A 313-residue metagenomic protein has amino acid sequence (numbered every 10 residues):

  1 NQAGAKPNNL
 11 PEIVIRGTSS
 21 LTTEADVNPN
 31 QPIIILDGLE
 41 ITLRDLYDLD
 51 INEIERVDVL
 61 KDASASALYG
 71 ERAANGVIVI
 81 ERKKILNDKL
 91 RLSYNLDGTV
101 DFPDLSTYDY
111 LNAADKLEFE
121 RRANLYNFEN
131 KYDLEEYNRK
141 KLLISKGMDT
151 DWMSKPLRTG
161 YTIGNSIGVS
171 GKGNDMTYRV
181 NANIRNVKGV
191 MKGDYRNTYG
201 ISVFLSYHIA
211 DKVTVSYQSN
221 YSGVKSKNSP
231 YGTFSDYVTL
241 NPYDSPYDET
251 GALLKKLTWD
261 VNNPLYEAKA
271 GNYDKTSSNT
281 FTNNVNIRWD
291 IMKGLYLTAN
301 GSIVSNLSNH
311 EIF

Functional and structural regions predicted by a protein language model:
N1, N309-F313: Short, intrinsically disordered, charge-balanced linker/junction segments flanking boundaries in proteins
N1-L21, P32-A67, D149-G160: Periplasmic N-terminal accessory/gating domains of Gram-negative outer-membrane beta-barrel systems
A3-P11, L21, D26-N28, P32 (+5 more regions): Residues embedded in well-ordered regular secondary structure
L36, L43-R44, I80, E120-A123: Thr-Gly-centered strand-to-loop micro-motif
E53-E55, A73-D101, G173-Y247, K275-S308: Transmembrane beta-barrel strand/turn architecture of Gram-negative outer membrane proteins
Y69-E71: Conserved acidic, small-residue-rich alpha-beta core segments centered on
S106-L134, V215, Y221-T258, I312: A surface-exposed, glycine/aromatic-enriched loop/edge motif typical of exported proteins
T150, W259-P264: Short, disordered/basic amphipathic segments at the extreme N-terminus that act as membrane-targeting/anchoring regions
